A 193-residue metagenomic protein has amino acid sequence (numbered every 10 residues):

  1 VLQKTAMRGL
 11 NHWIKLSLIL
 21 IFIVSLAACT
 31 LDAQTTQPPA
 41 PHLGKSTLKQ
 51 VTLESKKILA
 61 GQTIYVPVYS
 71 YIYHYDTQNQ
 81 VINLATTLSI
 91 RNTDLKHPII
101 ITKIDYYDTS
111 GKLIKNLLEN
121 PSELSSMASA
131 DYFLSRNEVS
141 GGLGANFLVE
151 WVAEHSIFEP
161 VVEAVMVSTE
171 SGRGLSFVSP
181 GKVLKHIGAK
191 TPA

Functional and structural regions predicted by a protein language model:
T5-S17: Bacterial N-terminal signal peptides that target proteins for export
S25-A28: C-terminal motif of bacterial Sec signal peptides marking the signal peptidase cleavage site
T30-D32: Bacterial signal peptide processing site
P38-H42, E138-P192: Terminal connector regions
L43-N79, S176-A193: Transition segment at domain starts
Q80-T87: Short, solvent-exposed loop/turn segments enriched in Ser/Thr/Gly
I90-H97: Asparagine-centered strand-capping/turn motif at beta-strand->loop junctions
K112-N146: Intrinsically disordered, low-complexity Pro/Gly/Ser/Thr-rich segments with frequent PxxP/GP/PP motifs and embedded
